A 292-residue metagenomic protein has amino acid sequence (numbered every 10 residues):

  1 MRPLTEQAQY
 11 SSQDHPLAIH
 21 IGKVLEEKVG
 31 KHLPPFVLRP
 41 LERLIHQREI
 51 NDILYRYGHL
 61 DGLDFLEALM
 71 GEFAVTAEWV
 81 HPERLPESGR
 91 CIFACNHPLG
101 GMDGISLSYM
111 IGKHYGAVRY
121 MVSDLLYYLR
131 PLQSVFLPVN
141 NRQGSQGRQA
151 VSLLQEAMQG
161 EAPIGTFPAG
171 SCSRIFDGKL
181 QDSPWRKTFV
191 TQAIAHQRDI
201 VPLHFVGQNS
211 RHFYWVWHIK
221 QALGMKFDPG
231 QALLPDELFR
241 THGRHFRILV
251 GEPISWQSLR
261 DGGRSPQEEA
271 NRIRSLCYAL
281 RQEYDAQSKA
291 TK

Functional and structural regions predicted by a protein language model:
M1-A94, G104-S106, K113-Y115, Q133-S134 (+1 more regions): Membrane-anchoring hydrophobic helices of lipid-metabolizing enzymes
R2, E6, Q13-L17, R148-K292: Non-catalytic C-terminal accessory region of glycerolipid acyltransferases and related lyso-lipid remodeling enzymes
H59, V75, G144-R148, D182-S183: A conditional alpha-helix N-cap/helix-loop micro-motif detector
I92-A94, P138, G165-F167: Structural motif
H97: Active-site pocket-lining segments that scaffold enzyme catalytic pockets across diverse folds
M102-S106, T188-T191: Short amphipathic alpha-helical face segments that pack within enzyme cores and frequently flank/anchor catalytic
Y109-G112, D182-P184: Glycine-rich, phosphate-binding/catalytic loops in enzymes
G112, G116-Q159: Conserved nucleotide-cofactor-binding alpha/beta core module
